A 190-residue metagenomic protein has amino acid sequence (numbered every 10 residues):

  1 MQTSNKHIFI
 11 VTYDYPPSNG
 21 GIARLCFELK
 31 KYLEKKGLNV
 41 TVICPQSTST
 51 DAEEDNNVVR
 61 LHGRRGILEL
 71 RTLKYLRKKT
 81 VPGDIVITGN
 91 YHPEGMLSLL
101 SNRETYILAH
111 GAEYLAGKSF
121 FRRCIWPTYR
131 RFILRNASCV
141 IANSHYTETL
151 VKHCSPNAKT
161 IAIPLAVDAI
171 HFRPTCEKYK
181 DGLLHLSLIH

Functional and structural regions predicted by a protein language model:
M1-K6, R173-H185: Nucleotide-sugar donor-binding and catalytic loop/hinge architecture of NDP-sugar-dependent glycosyltransferases
T12-N19, L25-L68, T147, K152: N-terminal strand-loop element at the rim of the active site of nucleotide-sugar-dependent glycosyltransferases
S49-T80, I87-T88, A116-R122: A short, charged, and often flexible helix/loop element on the N-terminal side of the glycosyltransferase catalytic
G66-I67, R71, R103-E104, E113-F132 (+1 more regions): Nucleotide-sugar donor phosphate/pyrophosphate-binding loop at the beta->alpha transition of glycosyltransferases
I87, R135-S144: A short beta-strand/loop micro-motif in the catalytic core of glycosyltransferases that engages the nucleotide-sugar
T88-E94, A109: Short His-centered aromatic/hydrophobic patch
Y146, A166: Carbohydrate-associated surface elements
I189-H190: Conserved small/polar residues in nucleotide/adenosyl-binding loops
